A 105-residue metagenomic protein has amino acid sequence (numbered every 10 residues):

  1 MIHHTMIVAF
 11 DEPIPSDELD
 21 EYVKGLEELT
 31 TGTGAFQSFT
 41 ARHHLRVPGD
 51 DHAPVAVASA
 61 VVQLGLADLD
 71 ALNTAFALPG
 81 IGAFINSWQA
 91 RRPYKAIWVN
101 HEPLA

Functional and structural regions predicted by a protein language model:
M1-I2, D20-E27, A35, V57-V62 (+1 more regions): A broad, low-specificity signal for short, low-complexity segments enriched in glycine/proline and polar/charged
H3-F10, L45-P79: Short, well-ordered beta-strand segments in beta-rich or mixed alpha/beta enzyme and ligand-binding folds
I14-H44, G80-Q89: Short amphipathic alpha-helical segments
S38-V57, F84-A105: Glycine-rich beta-strand-turn "strand-cap" elements at beta-sheet edges
